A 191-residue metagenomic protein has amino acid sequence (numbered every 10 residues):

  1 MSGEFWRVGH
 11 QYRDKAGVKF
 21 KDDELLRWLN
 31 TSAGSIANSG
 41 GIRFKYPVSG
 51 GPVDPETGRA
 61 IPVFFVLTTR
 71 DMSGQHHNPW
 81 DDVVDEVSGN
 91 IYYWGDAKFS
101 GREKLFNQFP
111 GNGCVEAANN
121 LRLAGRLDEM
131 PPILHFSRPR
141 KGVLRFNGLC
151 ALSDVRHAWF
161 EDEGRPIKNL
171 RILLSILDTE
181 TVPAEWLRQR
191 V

Functional and structural regions predicted by a protein language model:
M1-T31, E185, V191: Intrinsically disordered, low-complexity N-terminal extensions of nucleic-acid-metabolism proteins
K15-V143: Acidic, glycine-rich low-complexity segments with interspersed aromatic residues
P139-V191: Compact mixed alphabeta submodule
